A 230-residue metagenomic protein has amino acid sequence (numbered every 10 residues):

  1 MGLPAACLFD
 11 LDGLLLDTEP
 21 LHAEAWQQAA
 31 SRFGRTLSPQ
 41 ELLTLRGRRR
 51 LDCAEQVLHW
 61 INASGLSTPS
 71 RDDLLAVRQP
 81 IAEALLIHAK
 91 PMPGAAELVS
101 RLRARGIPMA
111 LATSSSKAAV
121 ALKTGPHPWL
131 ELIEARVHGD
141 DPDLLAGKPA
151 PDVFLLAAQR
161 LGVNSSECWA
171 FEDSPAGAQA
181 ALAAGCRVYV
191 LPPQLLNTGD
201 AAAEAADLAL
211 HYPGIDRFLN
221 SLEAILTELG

Functional and structural regions predicted by a protein language model:
M1-L43: Active-site neighborhood of HAD-like aspartate-dependent phosphohydrolases
M1-P4, S100-R103, S116-G230: Asp-based, Mg2+/Mn2+-dependent phosphohydrolase catalytic module
L15, P91, M109, A170: Conserved SAM-binding loop
A25, C53, G94, A119-L122 (+1 more regions): Phosphate- and divalent-cation-binding pockets in alpha/beta enzyme and binding domains that engage nucleotide-derived
A29-A30, R50-L66, K123, A157-A158: Helix-loop "lid/cap" segments that line or gate small-molecule binding pockets
R35-L37, A63-L66, W129-L130, G162-V163: Helix N-cap/coil-helix junction residues
T36, L58-E97, R105: Metal-dependent phosphoesterase signature
